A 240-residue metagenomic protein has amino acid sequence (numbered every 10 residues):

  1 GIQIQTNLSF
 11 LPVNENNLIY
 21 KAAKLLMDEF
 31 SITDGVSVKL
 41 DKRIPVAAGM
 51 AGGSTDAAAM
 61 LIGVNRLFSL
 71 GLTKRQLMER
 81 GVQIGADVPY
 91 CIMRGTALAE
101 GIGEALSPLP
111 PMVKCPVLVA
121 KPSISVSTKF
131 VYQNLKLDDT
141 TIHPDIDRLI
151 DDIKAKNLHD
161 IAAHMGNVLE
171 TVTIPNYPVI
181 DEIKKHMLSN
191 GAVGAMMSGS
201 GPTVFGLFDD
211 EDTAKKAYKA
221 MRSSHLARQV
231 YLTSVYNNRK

Functional and structural regions predicted by a protein language model:
G1, T96, G201-T203: Structural motif
G1-A48, R66, L70-M78, I84 (+2 more regions): ATP-binding N-lobe of GHMP and related small-molecule kinases
G1-P12, M60, A155-M165: Short, basic/glycine-rich phosphate-binding loops at helix/coil junctions that contact nucleotide phosphates
L11, G49, T171-V172, G206: A generic structural signal for short
I19, V38, M60, V64 (+3 more regions): Hydrophobic packing within well-folded, soluble alpha/beta domains
G35, C115-V117, T203: Structural motif
K39-F68, A86, V193-F208: Glycine/serine-rich anion-binding loops at beta->alpha junctions that coordinate negatively charged ligand groups
L70-G194, L207-K240: ATP-dependent small-molecule kinase catalytic core of the GHMP/sugar-kinase superfamily and closely related
